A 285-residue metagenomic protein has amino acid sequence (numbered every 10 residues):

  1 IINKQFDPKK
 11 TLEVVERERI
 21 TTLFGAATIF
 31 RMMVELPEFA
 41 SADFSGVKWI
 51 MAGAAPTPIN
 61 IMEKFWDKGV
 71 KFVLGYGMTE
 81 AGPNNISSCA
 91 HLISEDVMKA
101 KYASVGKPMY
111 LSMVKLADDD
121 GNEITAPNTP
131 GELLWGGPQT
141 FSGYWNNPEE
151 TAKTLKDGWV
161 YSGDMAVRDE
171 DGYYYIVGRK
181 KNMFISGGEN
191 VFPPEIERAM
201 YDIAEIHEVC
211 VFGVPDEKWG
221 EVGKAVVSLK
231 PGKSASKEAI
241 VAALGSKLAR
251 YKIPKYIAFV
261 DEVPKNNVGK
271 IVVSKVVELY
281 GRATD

Functional and structural regions predicted by a protein language model:
I1-E18, A27-T28, V191-I196, I240: ATP-dependent adenylate-forming carboxylate-activation enzymes
L12, R17-G25, V34-A100, M113 (+1 more regions): Gly/Ser/Thr-rich phosphate-binding loop
V15, L23, G137, S142-G143 (+5 more regions): AMP-binding/adenylate-forming catalytic core of the ANL superfamily
A54, G77, G106, D164 (+1 more regions): Active-site glycine-centered loops adjacent to acidic/histidine catalytic or metal-binding residues that shape
V73-E80, G106-P108, F212-V214, A258: Beta-strand->loop->alpha-helix junctions that form or flank phosphate-binding loops in nucleotide-handling enzymes
A90, K107-L111, N122-K153, E189-V191: Conserved ATP/PPi-binding loop(s) of AMP-dependent carboxylate-activating enzymes
K99-P108, T154-D157: Short Gly/Pro-enriched turn/cap motifs at secondary-structure boundaries
L111-L134, E170-D171, K233-K237, V272: Conserved beta-loop-beta connector loops within the AMP-binding
